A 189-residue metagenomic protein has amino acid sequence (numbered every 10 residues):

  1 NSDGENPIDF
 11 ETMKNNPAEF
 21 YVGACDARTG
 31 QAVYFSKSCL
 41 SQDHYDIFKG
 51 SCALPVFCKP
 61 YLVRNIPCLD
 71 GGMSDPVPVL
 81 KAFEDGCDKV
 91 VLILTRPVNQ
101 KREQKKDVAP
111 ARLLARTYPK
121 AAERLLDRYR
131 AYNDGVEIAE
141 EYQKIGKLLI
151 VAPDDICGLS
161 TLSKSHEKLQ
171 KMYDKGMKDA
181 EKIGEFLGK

Functional and structural regions predicted by a protein language model:
N1-K189: Patatin-like phospholipase
